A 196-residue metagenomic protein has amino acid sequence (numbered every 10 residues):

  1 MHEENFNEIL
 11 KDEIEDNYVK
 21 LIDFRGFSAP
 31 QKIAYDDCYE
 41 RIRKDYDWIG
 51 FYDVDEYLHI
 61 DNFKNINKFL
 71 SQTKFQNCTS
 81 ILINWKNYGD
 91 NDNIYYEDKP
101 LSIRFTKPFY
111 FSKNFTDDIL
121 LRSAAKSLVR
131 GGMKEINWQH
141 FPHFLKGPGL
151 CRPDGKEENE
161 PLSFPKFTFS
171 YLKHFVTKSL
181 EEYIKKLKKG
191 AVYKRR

Functional and structural regions predicted by a protein language model:
E3-F51, H59-I60: Active-site-proximal specificity loops/subdomain of glycosyltransferases
L21, C38, Y52, I81-I83 (+1 more regions): Generic structural hydrophobic/aromatic packing signal, biased to beta-strands
I33, I60-R196: Catalytic-site signature of metal-activated, phosphate-bearing donor transferases, centered on the GT-A/GT-A-like
